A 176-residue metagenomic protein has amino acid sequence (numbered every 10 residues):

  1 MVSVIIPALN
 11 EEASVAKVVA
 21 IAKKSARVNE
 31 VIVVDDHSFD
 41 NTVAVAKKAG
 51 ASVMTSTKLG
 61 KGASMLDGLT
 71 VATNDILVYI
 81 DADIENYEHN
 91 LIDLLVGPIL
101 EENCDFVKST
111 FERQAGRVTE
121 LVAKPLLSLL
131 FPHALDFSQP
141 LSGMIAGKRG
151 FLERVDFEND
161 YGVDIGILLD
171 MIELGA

Functional and structural regions predicted by a protein language model:
M1-F131, A146-E158, I165-L174: Structured catalytic core of nucleotide-sugar glycosyltransferases
A134: Active-site phosphate-binding and catalytic loops of NTP-dependent enzymes
Q139-P140: Activation loop
